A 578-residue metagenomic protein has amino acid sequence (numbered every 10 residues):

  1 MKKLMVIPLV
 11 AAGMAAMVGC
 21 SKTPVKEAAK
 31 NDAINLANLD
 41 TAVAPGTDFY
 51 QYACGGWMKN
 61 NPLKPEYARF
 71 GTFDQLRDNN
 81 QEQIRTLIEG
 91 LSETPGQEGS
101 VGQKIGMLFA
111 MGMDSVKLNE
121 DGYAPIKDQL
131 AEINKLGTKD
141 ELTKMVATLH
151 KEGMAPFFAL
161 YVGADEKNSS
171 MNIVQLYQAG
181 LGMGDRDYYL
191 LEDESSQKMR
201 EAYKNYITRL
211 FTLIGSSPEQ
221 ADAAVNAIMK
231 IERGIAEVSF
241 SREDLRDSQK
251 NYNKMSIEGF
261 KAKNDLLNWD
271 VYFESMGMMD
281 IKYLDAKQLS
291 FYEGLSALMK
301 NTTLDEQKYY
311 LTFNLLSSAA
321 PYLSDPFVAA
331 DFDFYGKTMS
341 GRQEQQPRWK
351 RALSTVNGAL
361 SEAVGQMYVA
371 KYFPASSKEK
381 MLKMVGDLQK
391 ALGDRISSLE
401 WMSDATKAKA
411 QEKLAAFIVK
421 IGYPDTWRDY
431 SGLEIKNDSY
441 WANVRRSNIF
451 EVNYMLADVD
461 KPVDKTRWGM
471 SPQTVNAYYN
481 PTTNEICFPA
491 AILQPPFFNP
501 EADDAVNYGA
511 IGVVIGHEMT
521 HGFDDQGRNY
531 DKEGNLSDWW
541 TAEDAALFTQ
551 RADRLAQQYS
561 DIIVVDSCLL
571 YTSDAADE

Functional and structural regions predicted by a protein language model:
M1-L4: Positively charged n-region of N-terminal signal peptides that target proteins for export
P8-A15: Bacterial N-terminal signal peptides
V18-G19: C-terminal motif of bacterial Sec signal peptides marking the signal peptidase cleavage site
V25-L36: Short, Gly/Pro- and small/polar-rich lid/capping loops
P45, Y52, G56-F109: Active-site-surrounding "flap" and adjacent substrate/cofactor-binding loops of secreted or lumenal enzymes, prototyped
L91-K383: Noncatalytic, helix-rich "gating/capping" subdomain that lines the substrate-entry/channel surface of large enzyme
I228, K263-L266, D285-L289, Q346-L353 (+2 more regions): Intrinsically disordered, low-complexity linker/terminal regions across diverse proteins
D574-E578: A short, hydrophobic C-terminal helix/tail in secreted or cell-surface proteins
